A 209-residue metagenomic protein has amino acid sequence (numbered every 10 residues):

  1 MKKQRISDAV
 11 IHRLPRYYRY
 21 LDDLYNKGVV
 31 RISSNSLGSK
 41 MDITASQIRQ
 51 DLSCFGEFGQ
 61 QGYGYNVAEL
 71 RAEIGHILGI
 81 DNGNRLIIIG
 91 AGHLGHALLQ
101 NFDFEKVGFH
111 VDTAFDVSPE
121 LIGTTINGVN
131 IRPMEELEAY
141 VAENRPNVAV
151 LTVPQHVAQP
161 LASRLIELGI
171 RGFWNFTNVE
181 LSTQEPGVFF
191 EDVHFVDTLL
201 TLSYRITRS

Functional and structural regions predicted by a protein language model:
M1-V30: Extreme N-terminal segment that seeds HTH/winged-HTH DNA-binding domains in transcriptional regulators
D22-Y25, N127-S209: Phosphate-bearing ligand-interacting subdomains that bind or position ATP/ADP/UDP/GDP/NAD(P) or nucleotide-linked
R31, N35, K40-G83: HTH-adjacent hinge/linker in prokaryotic transcriptional regulators
H76, Q100, F104, S163 (+1 more regions): Short, well-ordered alpha-helices that flank and scaffold nucleotide-derived cofactor binding pockets
L78-D81, G123-T124, V141-E143: Solvent-exposed alpha-helices and their adjacent loops that cap or buttress functional pockets in soluble metabolic
G79-S118: Glycine-rich adenosine-cofactor-binding loop
